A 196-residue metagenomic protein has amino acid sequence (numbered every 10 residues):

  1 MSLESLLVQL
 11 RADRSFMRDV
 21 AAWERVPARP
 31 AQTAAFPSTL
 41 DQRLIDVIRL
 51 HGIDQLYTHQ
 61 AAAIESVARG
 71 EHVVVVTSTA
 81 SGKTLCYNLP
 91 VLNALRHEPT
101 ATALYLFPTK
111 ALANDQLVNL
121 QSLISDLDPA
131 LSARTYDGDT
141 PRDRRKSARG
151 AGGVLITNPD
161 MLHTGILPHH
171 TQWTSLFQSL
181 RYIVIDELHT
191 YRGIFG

Functional and structural regions predicted by a protein language model:
M1-A61, R69-H72, L131: Helicase-associated low-complexity/disordered flanking segments
L44-G196: Conserved P-loop/Walker A NTP-binding site and adjacent catalytic elements of P-loop NTPases
